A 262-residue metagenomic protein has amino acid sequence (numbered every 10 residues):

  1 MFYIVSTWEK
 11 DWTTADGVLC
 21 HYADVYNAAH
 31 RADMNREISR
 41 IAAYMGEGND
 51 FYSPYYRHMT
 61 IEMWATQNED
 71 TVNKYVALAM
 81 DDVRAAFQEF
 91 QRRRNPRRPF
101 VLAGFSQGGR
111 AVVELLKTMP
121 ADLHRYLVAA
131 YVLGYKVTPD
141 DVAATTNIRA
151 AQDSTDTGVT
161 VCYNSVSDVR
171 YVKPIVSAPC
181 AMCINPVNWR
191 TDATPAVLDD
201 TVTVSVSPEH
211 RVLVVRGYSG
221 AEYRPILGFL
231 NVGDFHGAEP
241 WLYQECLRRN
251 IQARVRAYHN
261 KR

Functional and structural regions predicted by a protein language model:
M1-I4, D50-Y55, V101, A129-V132 (+1 more regions): Structural recognition of the beta-strand scaffold that forms the well-ordered cores of secreted hydrolase catalytic
M1-Y3, A43-S53, T203-V214: Phosphate-binding glycine-rich loops and adjacent basic patches that engage nucleotide phosphates, nucleic-acid
I4-T7, Y55-M59, F105-S106, V132-K136 (+1 more regions): Active-site-proximal beta-strand/loop segments in catalytic clefts of secreted hydrolases
S6-R98, G220-R262: Active-site catalytic motif of lipid deacylating hydrolases and related acyltransferases
W12-T13, M63, R110-V112, P139-A143: Extracytoplasmic/secreted cell-surface and envelope-processing proteins
D16-V18, Q67-E69, L116-T118, A144-N147: Short, glycine/charged-enriched secondary-structure capping and boundary segments
A79-P96, K117-A257, K261-R262: Surface cap/lid and interfacial helix-loop subdomains adjacent to catalytic sites that gate substrate access
L102-V112: Gly/Ala-rich beta-loop-alpha elbow adjacent to hydrolase catalytic centers
